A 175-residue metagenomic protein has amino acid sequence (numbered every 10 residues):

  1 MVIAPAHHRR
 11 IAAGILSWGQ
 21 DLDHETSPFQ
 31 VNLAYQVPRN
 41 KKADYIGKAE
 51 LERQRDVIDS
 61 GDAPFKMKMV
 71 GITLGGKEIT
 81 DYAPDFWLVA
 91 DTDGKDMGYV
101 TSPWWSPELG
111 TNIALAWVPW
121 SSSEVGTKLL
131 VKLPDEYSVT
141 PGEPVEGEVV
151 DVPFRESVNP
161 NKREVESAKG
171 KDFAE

Functional and structural regions predicted by a protein language model:
M1-E175: Conserved, structured C-terminal
